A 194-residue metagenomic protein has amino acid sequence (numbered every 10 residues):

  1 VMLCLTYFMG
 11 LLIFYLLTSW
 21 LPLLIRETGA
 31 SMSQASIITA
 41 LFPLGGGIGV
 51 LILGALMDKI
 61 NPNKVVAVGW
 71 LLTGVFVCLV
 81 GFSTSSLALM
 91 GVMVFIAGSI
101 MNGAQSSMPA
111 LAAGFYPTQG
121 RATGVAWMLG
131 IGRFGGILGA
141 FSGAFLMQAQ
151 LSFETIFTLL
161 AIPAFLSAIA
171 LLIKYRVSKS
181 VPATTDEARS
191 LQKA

Functional and structural regions predicted by a protein language model:
V1-V50: Extracytoplasmic gate region of multi-pass secondary transporters
V50-N61, M147: Helix-to-loop junctions at the C-terminal end of transmembrane segments in multipass secondary transporters
K64-L79: Structural signature of the two symmetry-related core transmembrane helices
L89-G103: Hydrophobic core of transmembrane alpha-helices in multi-pass small-molecule transporters, especially MFS/SLC-type
G103-Y116: Intracellular juxtamembrane helix-capping segments at the cytosolic ends of symmetry-related transmembrane helices
A113-A149: A late C-terminal transmembrane helix in Major Facilitator Superfamily
M147-I162: A membrane-interface helix-boundary motif in multi-pass transporters
A161-A188: Multi-pass alpha-helical transporter architecture, strongest for 12-TM Major Facilitator/SLC carriers used
